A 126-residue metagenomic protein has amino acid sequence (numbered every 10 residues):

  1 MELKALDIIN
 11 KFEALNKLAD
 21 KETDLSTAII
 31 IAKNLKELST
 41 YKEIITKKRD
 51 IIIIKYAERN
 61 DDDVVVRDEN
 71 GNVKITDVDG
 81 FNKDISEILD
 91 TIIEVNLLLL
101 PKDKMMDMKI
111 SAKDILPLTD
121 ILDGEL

Functional and structural regions predicted by a protein language model:
E2-A57: N-terminal interaction modules that seed assembly of large macromolecular complexes
E43-L126: Low-complexity intrinsically disordered segments
